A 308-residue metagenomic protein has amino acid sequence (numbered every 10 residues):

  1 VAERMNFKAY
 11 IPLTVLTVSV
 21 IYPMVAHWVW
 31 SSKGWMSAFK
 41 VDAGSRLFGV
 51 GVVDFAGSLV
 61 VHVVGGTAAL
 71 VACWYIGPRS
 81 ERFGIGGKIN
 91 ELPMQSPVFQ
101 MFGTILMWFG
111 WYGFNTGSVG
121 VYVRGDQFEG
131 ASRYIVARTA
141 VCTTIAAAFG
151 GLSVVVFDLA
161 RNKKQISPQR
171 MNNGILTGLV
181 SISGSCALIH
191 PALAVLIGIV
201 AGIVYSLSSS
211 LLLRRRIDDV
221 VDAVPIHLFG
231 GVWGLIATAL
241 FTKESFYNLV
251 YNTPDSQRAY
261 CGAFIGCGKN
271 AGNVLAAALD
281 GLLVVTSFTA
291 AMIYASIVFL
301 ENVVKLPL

Functional and structural regions predicted by a protein language model:
A2-L308: Glycine- and aromatic-enriched membrane alpha-helices
